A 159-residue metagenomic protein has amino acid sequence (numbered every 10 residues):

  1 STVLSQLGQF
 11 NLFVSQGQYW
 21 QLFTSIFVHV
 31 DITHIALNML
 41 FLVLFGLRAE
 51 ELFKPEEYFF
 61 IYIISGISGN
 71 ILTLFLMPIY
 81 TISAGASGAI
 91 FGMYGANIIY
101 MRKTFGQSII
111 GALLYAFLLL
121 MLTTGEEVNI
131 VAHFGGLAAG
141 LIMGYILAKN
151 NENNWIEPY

Functional and structural regions predicted by a protein language model:
S1-Y159: A detector for small-residue-rich transmembrane helices and their helix-helix packing motifs
